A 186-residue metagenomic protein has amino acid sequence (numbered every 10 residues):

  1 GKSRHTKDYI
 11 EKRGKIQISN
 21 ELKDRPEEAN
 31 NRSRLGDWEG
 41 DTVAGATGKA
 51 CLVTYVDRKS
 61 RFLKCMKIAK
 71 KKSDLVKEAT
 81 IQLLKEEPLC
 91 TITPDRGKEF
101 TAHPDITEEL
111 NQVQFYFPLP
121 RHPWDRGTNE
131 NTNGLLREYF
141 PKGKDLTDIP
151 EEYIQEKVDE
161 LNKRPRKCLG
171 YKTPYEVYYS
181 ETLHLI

Functional and structural regions predicted by a protein language model:
G1-L52: Mobile-element integrase/transposase regions, centering on the N-terminal DNA-binding/Zn-coordinating module
D41, Y55, R61, T80 (+4 more regions): Mobile genetic element proteins and their domesticated derivatives, centered on retroelements and DNA transposons
G45-G48, C65-E86: Active-site beta-loop-alpha junctions of metal-dependent nucleic acid enzymes, especially the RNase H-like/DDE
G48-A50, R58-L63: Coil-to-beta-strand transition motifs
A50, A102-D105, T128: Short, well-ordered secondary-structure micro-motifs
S60-K64, L84-C90, Y139-F140: Short, surface-exposed connector motifs at secondary-structure boundaries
E87-A102, P120-R121: Acidic/histidine-rich, metal-coordinating catalytic segments
T107-L110, Q114-F115, L119-I186: Charged alpha-helix within mobile-element recombinases
